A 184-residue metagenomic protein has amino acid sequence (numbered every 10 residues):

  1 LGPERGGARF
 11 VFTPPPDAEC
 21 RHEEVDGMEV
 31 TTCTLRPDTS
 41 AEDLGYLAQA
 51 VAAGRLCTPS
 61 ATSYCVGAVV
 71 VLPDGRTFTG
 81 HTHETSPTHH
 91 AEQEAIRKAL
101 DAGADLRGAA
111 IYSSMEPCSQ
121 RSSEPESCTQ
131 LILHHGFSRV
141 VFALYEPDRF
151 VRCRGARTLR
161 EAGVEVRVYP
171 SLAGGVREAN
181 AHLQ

Functional and structural regions predicted by a protein language model:
L1, F10-F12, C20, E24-P59 (+1 more regions): Zinc-dependent deaminase
R5-G7: Compositionally biased, low-complexity flexible segments
P59-C65: Short, flexible loop/turn motifs enriched in small residues
C65-L72: Short beta-strand scaffold segments in enzyme catalytic cores
T77-H83: A short, conserved beta-strand element enriched in hydrophobic/aromatic residues
S86-R97: A short, polar/charged loop-to-alpha-helix boundary motif
H89, S113-Q130: Local cysteine-cluster metal-coordination motifs and their immediate loop/turn environment, predominantly Fe-S cluster
D105-A109: Short helix-loop-beta connector
